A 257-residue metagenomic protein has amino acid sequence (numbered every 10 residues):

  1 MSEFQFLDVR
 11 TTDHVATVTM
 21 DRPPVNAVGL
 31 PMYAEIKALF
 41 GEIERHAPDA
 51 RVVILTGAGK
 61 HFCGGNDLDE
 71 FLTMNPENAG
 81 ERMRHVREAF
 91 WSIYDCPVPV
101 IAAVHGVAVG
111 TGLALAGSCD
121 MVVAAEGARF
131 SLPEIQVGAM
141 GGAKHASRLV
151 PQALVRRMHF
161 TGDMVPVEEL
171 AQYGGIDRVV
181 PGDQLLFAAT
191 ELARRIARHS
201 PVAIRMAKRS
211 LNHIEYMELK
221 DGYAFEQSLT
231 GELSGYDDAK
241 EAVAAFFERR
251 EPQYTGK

Functional and structural regions predicted by a protein language model:
M1-D13, H46-A47, F62, G162-E168 (+2 more regions): C-terminal alpha-helix plus adjacent terminal tail
M1-T56, W91: Conserved CoA-thioester-binding segment of acyl-CoA-metabolizing enzymes
V18, I36, L55, D67 (+4 more regions): Terminal peptide-recognition signature
V25-N26, H61, R178: Short strand->helix junction
L30, G64, T73, F160 (+3 more regions): Phosphate-coordinating loops and pocket residues in cytosolic domains that bind phosphorylated ligands
M32-I36, R82-H85, L185, E226: Hydrophobic alpha-helical membrane-association signature
E42-D49, G57-S92, A108, E218: Glycine- (often His-adjacent) and acidic-residue-rich active-site loop that binds/positions the CoA thioester
Y94-V202, Y236, E241, R250: Crotonase-fold acyl-CoA enzyme core
